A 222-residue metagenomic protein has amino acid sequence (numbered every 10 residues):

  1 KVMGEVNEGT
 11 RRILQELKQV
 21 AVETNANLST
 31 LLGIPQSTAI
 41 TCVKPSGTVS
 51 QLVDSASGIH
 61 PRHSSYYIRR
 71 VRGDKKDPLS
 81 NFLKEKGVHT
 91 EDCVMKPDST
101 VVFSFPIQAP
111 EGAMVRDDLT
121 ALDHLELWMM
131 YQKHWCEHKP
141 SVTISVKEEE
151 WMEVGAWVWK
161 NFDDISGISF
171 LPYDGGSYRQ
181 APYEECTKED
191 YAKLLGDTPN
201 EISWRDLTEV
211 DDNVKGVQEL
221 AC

Functional and structural regions predicted by a protein language model:
M3-P45: Internal maturation/activation junctions in enzymes
T38, Q51-L52: Short capping micro-motif at the N-terminus of alpha-helices
P45, L52-C222: Catalytic alpha/beta core of large soluble enzyme barrels
